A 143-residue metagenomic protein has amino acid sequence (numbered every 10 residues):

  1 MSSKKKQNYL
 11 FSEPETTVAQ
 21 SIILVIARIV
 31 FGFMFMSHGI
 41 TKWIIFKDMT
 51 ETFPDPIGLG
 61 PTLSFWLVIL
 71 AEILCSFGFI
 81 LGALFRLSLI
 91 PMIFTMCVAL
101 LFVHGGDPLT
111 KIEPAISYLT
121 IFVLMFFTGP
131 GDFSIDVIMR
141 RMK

Functional and structural regions predicted by a protein language model:
M1-I44, T62-L70, F77, L81-K143: Extended, low-polarity transmembrane helix blocks
W43-E51: Membrane-interface helix-loop junction between the first two transmembrane segments
T50-P61: Perimembrane loop-to-helix junctions flanking transmembrane segments
